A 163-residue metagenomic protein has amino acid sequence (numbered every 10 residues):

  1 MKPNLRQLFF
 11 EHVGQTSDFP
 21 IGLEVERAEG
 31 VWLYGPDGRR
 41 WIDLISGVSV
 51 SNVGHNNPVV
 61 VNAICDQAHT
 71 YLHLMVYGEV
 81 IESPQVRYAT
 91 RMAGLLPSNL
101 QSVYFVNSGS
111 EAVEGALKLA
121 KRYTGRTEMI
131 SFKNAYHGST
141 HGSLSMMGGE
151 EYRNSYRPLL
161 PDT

Functional and structural regions predicted by a protein language model:
M1-E29, T70-Y71, P84-Q85: Active-site-adjacent loop/helix segments that line or gate small-molecule/cofactor pockets in enzymes
P3, E79-V86, N107-S110: An alpha-helix initiation/capping motif
G22-L44: Active-site and channel-lining beta-strand-loop segments that bind or position nucleotide-derived/phosphorylated
W32, V50-V53, T163: Short, well-ordered beta-strand elements within core beta-sheets of diverse protein domains
W41, G47-E79, R87-Y104: Glycine-rich phosphate-binding segment of PLP-dependent enzymes
T90-T163: PLP-dependent aspartate aminotransferase-fold enzymes
